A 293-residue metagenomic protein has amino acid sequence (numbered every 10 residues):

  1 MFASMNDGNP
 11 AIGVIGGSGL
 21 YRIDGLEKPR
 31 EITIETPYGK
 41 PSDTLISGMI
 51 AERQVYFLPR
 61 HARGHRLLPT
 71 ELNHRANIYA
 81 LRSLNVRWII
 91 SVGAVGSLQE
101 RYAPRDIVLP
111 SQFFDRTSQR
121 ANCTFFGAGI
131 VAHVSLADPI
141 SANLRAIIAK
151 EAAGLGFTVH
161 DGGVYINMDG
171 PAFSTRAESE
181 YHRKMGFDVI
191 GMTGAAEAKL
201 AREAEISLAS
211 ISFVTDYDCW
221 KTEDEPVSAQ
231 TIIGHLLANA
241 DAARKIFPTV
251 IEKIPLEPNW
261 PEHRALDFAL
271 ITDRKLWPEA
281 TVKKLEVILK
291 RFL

Functional and structural regions predicted by a protein language model:
F2-A137, F292-L293: Metabolite-binding pocket within alpha/beta catalytic cores that recognizes anionic/polar moieties
R82-N85, R183, R202: Non-catalytic positions within long, well-ordered alpha-helices that form the structural scaffold/packing of enzyme
R87-W88, D188, S207: Short acidic/polar active-site loop segments enriched in Thr and Asp
N143, I147-T158, K245-K253: Generic non-transmembrane alpha-helical segments
G154-D188: Active-site/ligand-binding-proximal alpha/beta "capping" segment
M192-Q230: Zn-dependent metallopeptidase/amidohydrolase metal-coordination segment
C219-L266: His/Asp/Glu-rich mid-to-C-terminal helical/loop segments that flank catalytic regions of hydrolases
N259-L293: A short, charged, Gly/Pro-tolerant segment at domain boundaries
